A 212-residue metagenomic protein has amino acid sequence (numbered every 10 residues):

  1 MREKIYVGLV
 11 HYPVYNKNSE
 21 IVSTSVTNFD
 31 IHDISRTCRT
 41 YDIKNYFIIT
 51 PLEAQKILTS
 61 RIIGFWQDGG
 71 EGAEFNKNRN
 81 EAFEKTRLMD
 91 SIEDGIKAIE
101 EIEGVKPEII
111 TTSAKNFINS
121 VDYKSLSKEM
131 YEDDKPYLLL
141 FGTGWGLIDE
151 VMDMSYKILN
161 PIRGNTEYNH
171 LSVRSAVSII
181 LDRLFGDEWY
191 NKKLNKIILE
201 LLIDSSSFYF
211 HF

Functional and structural regions predicted by a protein language model:
R2-A114, S178-N191, L199, F208-H211: RNA substrate-binding interface of SAM-dependent RNA methyltransferases
V22, R61-I63, Y123-S127, D153-Y156 (+1 more regions): Short, glycine/charged-enriched secondary-structure capping and boundary segments
K44, P107, P136-Y137, Y156: Conserved acidic residues
I57, V121, Y168-L171: Residues that form or flank phosphate/diphosphate-binding pockets in enzymes that use nucleotide phosphates
T112-V151, P161: Long, charge-patterned amphipathic alpha-helical coiled-coil/hairpin "stalk" segments used as oligomerization
F117, K196-I197, L202: Generic short N-terminal amphipathic or hydrophobic helices
W145-I198: Structured adenosyl-cofactor binding patch, chiefly the S-adenosyl-L-methionine
